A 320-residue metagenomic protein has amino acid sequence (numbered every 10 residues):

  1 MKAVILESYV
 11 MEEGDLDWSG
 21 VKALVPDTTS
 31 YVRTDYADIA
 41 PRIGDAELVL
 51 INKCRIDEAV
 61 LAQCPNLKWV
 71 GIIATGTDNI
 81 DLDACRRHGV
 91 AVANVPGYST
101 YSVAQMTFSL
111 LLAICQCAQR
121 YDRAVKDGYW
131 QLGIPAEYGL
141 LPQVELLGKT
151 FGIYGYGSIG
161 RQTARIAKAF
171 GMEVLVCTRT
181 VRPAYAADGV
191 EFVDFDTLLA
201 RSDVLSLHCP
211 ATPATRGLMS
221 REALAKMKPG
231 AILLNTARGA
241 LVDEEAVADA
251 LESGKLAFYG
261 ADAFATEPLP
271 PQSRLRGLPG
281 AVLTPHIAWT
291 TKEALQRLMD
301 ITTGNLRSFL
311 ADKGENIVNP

Functional and structural regions predicted by a protein language model:
M1-A46, L175, V318: N-terminal glycine-/charge-rich "phosphate-binding" loop or analogous flexible N-terminal tail
V32, I73-A74, V90-Y101, T178 (+1 more regions): Short beta->alpha connector loops at strand-helix junctions that form conserved, small/polar/Pro-enriched
E58-L61, R179-R274: Rossmann-like adenosine-cofactor binding region
H88, P96-T150: Phosphate-binding beta-alpha-beta segment of Rossmann-like dinucleotide-binding domains, i.e., the NAD(P)
Y156-G157: Glycine-rich Rossmann-fold phosphate-binding loop(s) that bind the pyrophosphate of adenine dinucleotide cofactors
G160-R161: N-terminal Rossmann-fold NAD(P) dinucleotide-binding loop
R297-L298, T303-P320: NAD(P)-dependent dehydrogenase/reductase Rossmann-like domain
